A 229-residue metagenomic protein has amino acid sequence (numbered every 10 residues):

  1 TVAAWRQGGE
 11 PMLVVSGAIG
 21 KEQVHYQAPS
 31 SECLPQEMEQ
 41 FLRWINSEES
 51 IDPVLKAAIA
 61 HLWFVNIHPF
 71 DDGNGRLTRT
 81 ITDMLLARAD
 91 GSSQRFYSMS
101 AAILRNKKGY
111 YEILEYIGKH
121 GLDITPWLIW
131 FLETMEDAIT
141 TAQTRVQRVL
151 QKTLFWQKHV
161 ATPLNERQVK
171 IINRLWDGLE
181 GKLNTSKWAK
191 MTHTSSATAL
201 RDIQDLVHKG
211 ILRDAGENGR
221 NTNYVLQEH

Functional and structural regions predicted by a protein language model:
T1-H229: FIC/Doc superfamily catalytic core
